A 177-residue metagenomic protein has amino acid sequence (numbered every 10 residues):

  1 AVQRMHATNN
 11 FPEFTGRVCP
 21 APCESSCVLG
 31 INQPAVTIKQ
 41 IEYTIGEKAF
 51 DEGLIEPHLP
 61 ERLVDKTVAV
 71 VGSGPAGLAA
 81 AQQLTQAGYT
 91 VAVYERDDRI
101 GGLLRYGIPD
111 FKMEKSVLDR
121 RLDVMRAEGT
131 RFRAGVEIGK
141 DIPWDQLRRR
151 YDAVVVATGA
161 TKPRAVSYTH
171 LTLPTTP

Functional and structural regions predicted by a protein language model:
V2-N9, I31, A35-K39, V70-I138 (+1 more regions): Beta1-alpha1 glycine-rich phosphate/pyrophosphate-binding loop at the start of Rossmann-like nucleotide-binding domains
V2-P22: Immediate flanking context of iron-sulfur cluster ligation sites
P22-E47: Iron-sulfur (Fe-S) cluster-binding segments and ferredoxin-like electron-carrier domains, especially [2Fe-2S]
A49-T67: A short, basic/flexible loop-to-alpha-helix module at the beginning of a structural domain
I142-P143: Short acidic active-site motifs
R148-R149: A short, aliphatic-rich alpha-helical micro-motif
A153, A157-R164: Glycine-/small-residue-rich beta->alpha transition segments that form the dinucleotide
H170-P177: Single conserved hydrophobic/aromatic residue that forms the stacking wall/gate of nucleotide- or nucleobase-binding
